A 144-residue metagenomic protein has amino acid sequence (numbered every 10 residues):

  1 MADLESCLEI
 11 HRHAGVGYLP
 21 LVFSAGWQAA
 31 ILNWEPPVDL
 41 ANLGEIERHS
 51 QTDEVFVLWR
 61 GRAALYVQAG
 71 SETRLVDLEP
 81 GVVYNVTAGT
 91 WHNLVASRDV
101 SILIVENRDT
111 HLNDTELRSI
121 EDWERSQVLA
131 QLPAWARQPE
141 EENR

Functional and structural regions predicted by a protein language model:
M1-I31, V38-D39, E141-R144: A short, N-terminal "cap"/entry segment at the start of jelly-roll beta-barrel domains of the cupin/DSBH fold
G26-A29, T52-V55, G81, D99-S101: Short, surface-exposed beta-edge/turn micro-motifs
L32-S50: Conserved short histidine dyad/triad with adjacent acidic residue
D39, G61-V67, V83-Y84: Short beta-strand segments in beta-sandwich/barrel cores
H49-L65: Short, conserved beta-strand element in jelly-roll/cupin
L65-Y66, V86, W91-S97, I104: Short beta-strand His + acidic residue motifs that chelate non-heme Fe in jelly-roll/DSBH and cupin folds
G70-A88: Short acidic-glycine-tyrosine-enriched beta hairpin
V95-R144: Double-stranded beta-helix
